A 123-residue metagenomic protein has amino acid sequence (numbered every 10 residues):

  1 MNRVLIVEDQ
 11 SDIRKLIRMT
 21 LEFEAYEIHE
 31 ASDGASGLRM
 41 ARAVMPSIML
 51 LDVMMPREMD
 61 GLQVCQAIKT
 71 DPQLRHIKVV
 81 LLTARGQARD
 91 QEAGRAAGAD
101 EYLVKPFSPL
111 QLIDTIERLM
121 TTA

Functional and structural regions predicted by a protein language model:
E8: Conserved acidic carboxylate
S11-H29, L119: Two-component/phosphorelay signaling modules centered on CheY-like receiver
K15-R18, M59, Q63, G86-E101 (+1 more regions): Alpha4 helix (beta4-alpha4-beta5 surface) of REC/receiver domains from two-component response regulators
A25-G34, M40: Short hydrophobic/Thr-rich beta-strand motif most characteristic of the beta2 strand and flanking loop of CheY-like
R39, L62-R75: Short amphipathic alpha-helix used as the core "switch/output" element in two-component signaling
V44-L50, M55: Active-site beta3 strand of CheY-like receiver
F107-I116: C-terminal output helix
